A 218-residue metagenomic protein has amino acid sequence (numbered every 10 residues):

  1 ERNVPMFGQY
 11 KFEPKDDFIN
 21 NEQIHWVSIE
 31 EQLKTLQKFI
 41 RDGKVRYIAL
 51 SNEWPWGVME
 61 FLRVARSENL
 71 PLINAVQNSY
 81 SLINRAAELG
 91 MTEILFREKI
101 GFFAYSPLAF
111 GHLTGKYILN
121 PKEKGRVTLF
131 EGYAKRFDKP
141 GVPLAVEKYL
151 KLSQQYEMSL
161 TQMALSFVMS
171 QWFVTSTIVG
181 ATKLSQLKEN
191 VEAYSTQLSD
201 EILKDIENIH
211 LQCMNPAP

Functional and structural regions predicted by a protein language model:
R2-N208: Beta/alpha (TIM)-barrel catalytic core signal, keyed to glycine-rich beta->alpha loops juxtaposed to Asp/Glu that bind
